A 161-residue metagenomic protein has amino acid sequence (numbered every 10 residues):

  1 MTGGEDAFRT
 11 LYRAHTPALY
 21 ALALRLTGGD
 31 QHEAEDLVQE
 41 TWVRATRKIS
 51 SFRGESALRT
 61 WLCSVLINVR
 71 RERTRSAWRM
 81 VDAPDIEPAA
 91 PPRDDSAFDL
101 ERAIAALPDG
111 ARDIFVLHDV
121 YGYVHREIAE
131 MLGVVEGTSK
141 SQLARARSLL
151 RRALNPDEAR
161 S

Functional and structural regions predicted by a protein language model:
M1, L19, A23, A34-A45 (+4 more regions): Short, small-hydrophobic-rich alpha-helical interface motif
M1, T10, D99-P108: Short amphipathic alpha-helical boundary/capping segments
T2-T10, A21-E40, R53, E136 (+1 more regions): Short, charged helix-capping/linker segments at alpha-helix termini
A7, A18, R102, R112-D113: Pre-recognition alpha-helix immediately N-terminal to the DNA-recognition helix within helix-turn-helix or winged-helix
T16, Y20, W42, P108 (+2 more regions): C-terminal flanking helix
R47-G54, C63-P84, R93, P156: Arg/Lys-rich amphipathic alpha helix in sigma70-family domain 2
I67, R71, L132-E158: DNA-recognition helix of helix-turn-helix
I114-H118: A short pre-motif secondary-structure segment
